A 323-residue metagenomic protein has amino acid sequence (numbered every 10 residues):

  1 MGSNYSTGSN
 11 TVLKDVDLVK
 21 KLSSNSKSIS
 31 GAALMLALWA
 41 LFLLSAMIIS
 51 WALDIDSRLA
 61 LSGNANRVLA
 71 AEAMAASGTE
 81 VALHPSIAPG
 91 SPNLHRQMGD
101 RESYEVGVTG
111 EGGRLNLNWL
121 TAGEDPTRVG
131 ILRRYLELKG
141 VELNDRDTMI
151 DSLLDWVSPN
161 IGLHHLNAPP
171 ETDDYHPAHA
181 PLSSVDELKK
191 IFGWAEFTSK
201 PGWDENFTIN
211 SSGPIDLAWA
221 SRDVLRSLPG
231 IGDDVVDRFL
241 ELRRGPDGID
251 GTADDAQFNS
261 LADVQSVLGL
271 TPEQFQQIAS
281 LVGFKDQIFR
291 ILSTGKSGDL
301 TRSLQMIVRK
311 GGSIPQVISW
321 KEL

Functional and structural regions predicted by a protein language model:
N4-L323: Compositionally biased linear targeting/interaction segments
